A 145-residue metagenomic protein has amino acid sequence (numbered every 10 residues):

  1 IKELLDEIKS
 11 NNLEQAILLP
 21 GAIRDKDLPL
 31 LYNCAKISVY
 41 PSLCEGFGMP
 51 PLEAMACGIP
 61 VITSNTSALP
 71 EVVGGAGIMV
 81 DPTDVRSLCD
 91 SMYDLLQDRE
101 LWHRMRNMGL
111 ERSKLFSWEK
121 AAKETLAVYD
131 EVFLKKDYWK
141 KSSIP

Functional and structural regions predicted by a protein language model:
K2-K26: Nucleotide-activated donor-binding/catalytic signature segment of Leloir-type glycosyltransferases, i.e., the conserved
L18, L30-M49, I59-P60: Acidic donor-binding loop of glycosyltransferase active sites
D25, V85, W102, K114 (+1 more regions): Amphipathic alpha-helical segment in the mid-to-C-terminal domain of diverse UDP/GDP-sugar glycosyltransferases
L43, A56-V73, P82-V85: Short glycine-rich donor-binding/catalytic loop of glycosyltransferases that coordinates the nucleotide-sugar
I78-V85, D94-R99: Conserved acidic donor-binding segment of nucleotide-sugar-dependent glycosyltransferases
D94-L115, L134-W139: Conserved donor-nucleotide binding/catalytic region of nucleotide-linked donor-dependent transferases
W118-P145: C-terminal alpha-helical cap of glycosyltransferases
